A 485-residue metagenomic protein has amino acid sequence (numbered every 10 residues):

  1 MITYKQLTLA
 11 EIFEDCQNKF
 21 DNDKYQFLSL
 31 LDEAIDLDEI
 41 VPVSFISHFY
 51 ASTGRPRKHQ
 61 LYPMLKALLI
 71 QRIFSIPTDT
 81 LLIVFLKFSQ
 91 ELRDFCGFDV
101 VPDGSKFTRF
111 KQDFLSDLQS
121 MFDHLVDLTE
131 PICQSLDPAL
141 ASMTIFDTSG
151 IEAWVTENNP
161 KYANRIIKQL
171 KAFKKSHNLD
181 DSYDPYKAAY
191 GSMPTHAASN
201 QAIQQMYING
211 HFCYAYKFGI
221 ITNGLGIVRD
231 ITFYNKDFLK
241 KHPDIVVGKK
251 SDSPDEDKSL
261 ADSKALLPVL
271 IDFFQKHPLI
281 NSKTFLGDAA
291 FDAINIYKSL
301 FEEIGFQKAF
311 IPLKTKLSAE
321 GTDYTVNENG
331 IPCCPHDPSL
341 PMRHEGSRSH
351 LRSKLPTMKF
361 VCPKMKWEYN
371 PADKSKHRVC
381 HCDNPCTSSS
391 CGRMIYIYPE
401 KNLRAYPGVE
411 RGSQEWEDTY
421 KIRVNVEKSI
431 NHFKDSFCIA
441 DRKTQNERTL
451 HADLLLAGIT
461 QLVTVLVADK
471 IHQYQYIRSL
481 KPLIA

Functional and structural regions predicted by a protein language model:
M1-S44, I471-A485: Charged, often Cys/His-bearing segments associated with DNA-binding zinc-finger transcription factors
Y25-I70, F74: Basic, short loop/linker segments at the boundary and entry of helix-turn-helix/winged-helix-like folds
I35, L86-K87, G150, A289 (+3 more regions): Short amphipathic alpha-helical "interface-anchor" segments enriched in bulky aromatics
T80-F95: DNA-recognition alpha helix
C96-D113: Major-groove recognition helix of helix-turn-helix-like DNA-binding domains
Q112-F285, A289, A293-E302: Polybasic low-complexity intrinsically disordered regions
D123, D252-N370, E410: An internal, acidic/charged active-site-proximal segment that coordinates divalent cations and/or engages
D418-A485: Basic, amphipathic alpha-helical segments enriched in Lys/Arg and hydrophobic/aromatic residues
